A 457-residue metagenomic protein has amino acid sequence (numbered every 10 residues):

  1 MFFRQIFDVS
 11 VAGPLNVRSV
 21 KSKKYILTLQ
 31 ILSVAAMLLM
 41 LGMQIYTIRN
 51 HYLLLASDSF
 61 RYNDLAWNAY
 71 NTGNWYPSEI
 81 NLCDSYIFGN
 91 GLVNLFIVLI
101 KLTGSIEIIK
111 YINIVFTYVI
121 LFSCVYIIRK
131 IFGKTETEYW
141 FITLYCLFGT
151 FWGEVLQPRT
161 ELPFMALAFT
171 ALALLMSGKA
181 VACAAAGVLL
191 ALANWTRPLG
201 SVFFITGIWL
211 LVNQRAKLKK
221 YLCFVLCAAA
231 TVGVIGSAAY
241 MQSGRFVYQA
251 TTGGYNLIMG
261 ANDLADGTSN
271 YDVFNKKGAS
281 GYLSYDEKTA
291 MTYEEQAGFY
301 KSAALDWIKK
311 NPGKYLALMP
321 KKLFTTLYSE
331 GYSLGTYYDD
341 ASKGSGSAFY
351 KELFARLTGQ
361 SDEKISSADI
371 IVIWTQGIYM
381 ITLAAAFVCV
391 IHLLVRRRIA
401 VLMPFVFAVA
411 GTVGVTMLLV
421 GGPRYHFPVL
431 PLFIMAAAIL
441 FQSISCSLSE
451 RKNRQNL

Functional and structural regions predicted by a protein language model:
G42, S59-D84, G91, L264-G281: Extracytosolic helix-loop segments that constitute the early lumenal/periplasmic catalytic or substrate-binding loops
S57, I87, I109-F116, W140-T170 (+3 more regions): Multi-pass, polyprenyl lipid-linked donor-dependent membrane glycosyltransferases
Y86, N90-V98, L102-F122, E154 (+1 more regions): Loop-to-helix entry region of an early transmembrane alpha helix in multi-pass inner-membrane enzymes
I97, I142, L174, C183-R197 (+4 more regions): Membrane-interface alpha helices of multi-pass inner-membrane proteins
I108, L121-G149, M165-A166, I399-M403: Transmembrane-helix signature of polytopic, membrane-embedded enzymes that assemble or transfer cell-envelope glycans
I108, L318-F405: Membrane-interface anchor segments at the N-terminal boundary of transmembrane helices in multi-pass membrane enzymes
I108-F132, T170, A384-I391: Transmembrane-helix motifs of polytopic, lipid-linked glycan transferases
Y248-F349: Membrane-proximal stem/loop segments at transmembrane-domain junctions that anchor or position
